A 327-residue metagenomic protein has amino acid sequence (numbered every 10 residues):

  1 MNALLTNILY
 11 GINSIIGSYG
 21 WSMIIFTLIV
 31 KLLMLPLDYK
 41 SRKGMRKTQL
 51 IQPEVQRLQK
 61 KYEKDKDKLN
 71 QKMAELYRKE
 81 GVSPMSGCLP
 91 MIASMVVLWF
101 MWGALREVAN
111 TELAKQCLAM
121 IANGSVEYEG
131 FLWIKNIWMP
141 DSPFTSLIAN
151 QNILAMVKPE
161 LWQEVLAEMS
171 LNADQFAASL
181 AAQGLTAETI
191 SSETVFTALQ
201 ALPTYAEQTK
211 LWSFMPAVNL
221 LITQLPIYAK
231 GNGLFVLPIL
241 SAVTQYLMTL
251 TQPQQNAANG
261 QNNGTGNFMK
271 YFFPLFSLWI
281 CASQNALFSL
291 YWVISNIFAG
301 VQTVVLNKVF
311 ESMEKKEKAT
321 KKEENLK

Functional and structural regions predicted by a protein language model:
M1-K327: Helix-loop-helix
